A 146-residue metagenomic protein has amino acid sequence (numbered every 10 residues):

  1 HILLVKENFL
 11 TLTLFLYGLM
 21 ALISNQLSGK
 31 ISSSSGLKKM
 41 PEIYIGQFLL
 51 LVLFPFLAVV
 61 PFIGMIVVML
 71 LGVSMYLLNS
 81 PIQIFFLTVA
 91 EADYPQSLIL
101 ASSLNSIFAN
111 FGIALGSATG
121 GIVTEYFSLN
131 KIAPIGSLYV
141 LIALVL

Functional and structural regions predicted by a protein language model:
I2-L19, S97-L104: Loop-to-transmembrane helix entry
V5, S34-G36, Q96, Y126-S128: Membrane-helix interface residues
K6, G121-L141: A membrane-interface helix-boundary motif in multi-pass transporters
G18-Q26, I113-A114: Residue-level signature of mid-helix packing/kink "hotspots" within the transmembrane helices of 12-pass Major
I23-G36, T124: Helix-to-loop junctions at the C-terminal end of transmembrane segments in multipass secondary transporters
K38-I82: C-terminal transmembrane helical hairpin of 12-TM major facilitator-type secondary transporters
L77-D93: Intracellular juxtamembrane helix-capping segments at the cytosolic ends of symmetry-related transmembrane helices
V89-F127: A late C-terminal transmembrane helix in Major Facilitator Superfamily
